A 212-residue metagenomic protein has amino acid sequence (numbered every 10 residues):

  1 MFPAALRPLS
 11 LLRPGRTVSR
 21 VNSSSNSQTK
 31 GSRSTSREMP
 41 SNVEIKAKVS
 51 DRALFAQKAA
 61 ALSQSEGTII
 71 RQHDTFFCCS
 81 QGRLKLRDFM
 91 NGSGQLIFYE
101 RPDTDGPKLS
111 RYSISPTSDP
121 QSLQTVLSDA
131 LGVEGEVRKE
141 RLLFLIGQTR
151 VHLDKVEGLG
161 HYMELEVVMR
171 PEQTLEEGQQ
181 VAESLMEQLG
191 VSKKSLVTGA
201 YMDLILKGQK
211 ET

Functional and structural regions predicted by a protein language model:
F2, L6, V18, N22-S23 (+2 more regions): N-terminal strand-loop-strand beta-hairpin
L6-L12: Leucine-biased recognition of intrinsically disordered, low-complexity hydrophobic segments
P40, S122, K139, G160 (+1 more regions): Residues forming well-ordered secondary-structure scaffolds
S50, R170-Q173: Residues in soluble alpha-helical coiled-coils and helical-bundle/repeat scaffolds
D105-R111, M163-E164, T174-E176: A short, polar/proline- and glycine-enriched secondary-structure boundary/capping micro-motif
V133, R138-P171: Conserved, surface-exposed functional patches that form binding/active-site neighborhoods
Q173-V197: Mixed-charge, glycine-accented linear interaction segment located at domain edges/termini
